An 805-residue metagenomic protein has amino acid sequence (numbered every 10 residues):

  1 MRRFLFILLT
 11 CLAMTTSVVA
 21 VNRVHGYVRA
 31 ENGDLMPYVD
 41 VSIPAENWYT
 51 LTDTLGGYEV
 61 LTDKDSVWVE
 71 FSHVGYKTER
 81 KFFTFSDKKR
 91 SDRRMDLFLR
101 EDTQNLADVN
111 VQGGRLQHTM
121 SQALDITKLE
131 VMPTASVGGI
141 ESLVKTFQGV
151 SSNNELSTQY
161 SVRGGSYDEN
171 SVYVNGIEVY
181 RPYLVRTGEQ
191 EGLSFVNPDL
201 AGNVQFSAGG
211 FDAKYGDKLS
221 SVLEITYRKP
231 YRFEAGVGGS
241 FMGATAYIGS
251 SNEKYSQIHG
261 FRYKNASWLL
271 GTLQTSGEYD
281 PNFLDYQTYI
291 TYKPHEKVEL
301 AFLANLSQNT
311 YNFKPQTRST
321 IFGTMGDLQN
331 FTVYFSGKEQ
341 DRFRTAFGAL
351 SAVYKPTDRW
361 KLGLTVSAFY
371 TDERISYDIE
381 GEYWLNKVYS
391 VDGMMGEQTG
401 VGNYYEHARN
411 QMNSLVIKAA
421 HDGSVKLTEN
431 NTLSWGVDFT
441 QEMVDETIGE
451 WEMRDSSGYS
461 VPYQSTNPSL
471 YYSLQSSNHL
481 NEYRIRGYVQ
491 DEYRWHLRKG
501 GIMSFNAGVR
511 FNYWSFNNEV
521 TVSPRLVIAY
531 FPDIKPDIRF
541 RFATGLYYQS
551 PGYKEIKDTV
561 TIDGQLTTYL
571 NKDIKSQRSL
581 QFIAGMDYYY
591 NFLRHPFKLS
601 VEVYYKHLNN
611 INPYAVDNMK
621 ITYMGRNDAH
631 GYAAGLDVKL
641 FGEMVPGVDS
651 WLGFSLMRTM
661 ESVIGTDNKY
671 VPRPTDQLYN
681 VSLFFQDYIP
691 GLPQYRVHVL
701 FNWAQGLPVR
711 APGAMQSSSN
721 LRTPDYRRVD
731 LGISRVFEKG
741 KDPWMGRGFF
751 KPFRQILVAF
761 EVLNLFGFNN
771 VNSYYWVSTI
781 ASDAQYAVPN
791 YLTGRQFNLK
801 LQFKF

Functional and structural regions predicted by a protein language model:
V19-D108: Periplasm-facing N-terminal accessory domains of Gram-negative outer-membrane beta-barrel systems
G75-K77, S86-D87, R93, L116-N170 (+3 more regions): Periplasmic N-terminal accessory/gating domains of Gram-negative outer-membrane beta-barrel systems
G236, S240-Y263, S276-Q316, E339-A368: Transmembrane beta-barrel wall of Gram-negative outer-membrane proteins
K293-N309, K338-N517, S600-V603, W651: Face-selective signature of the C-terminal outer-membrane beta-barrel domain
K361-S367, D573-N627, Y632, L757-E761: Membrane-embedded beta-barrel scaffold of Gram-negative outer-membrane proteins
L497-K499, Y605-H607, M624-A711, Q802: Gram-negative outer-membrane beta-barrel transporters
I534-F582, V603-Y623, L700-A714, N769-S773: Surface-exposed extracellular loop regions of Gram-negative outer-membrane beta-barrel proteins, predominantly
S650, N702-P712, R735-F805: C-terminal beta-signal and adjacent terminal beta-strands/loops of Gram-negative outer-membrane beta-barrel proteins
